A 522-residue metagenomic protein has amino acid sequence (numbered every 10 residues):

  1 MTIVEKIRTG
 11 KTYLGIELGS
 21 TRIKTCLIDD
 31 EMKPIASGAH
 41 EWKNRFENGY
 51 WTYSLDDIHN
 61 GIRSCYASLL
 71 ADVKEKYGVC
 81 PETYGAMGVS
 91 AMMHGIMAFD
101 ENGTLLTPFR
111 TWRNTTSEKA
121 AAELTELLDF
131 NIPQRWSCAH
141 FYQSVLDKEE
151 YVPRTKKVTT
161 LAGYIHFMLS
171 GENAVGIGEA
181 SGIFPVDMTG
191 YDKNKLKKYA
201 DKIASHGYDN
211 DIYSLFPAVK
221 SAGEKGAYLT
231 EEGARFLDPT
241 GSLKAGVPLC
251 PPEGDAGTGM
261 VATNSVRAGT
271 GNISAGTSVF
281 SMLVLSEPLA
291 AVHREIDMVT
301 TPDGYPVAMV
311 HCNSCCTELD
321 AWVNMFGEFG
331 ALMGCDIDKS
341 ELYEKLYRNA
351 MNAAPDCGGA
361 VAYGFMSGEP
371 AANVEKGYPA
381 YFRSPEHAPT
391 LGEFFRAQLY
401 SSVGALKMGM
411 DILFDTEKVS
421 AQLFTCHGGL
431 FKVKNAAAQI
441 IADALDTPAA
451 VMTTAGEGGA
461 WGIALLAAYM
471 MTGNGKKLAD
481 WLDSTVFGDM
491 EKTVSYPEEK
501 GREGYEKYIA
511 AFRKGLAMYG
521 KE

Functional and structural regions predicted by a protein language model:
M1-H40, R45-F46, D56, S64 (+6 more regions): Glycine/Thr-rich phosphate-binding loops that ligate phosphate moieties of nucleotide and other phosphorylated ligands
M1-T9, E75-G78, H140-L146, E231-G241 (+1 more regions): Conserved phosphate-binding catalytic cores of ATP/NTP-utilizing and phosphoryl-transfer enzymes
L18-S20, D129-E253, Y363-S367, F395 (+1 more regions): Gly/Ser/Thr-rich active-site cleft segment
I28-D29, M97-D100, S144-L146, S170 (+3 more regions): Short beta-strand-to-turn element immediately C-terminal to the catalytic PLP-Schiff-base lysine in fold type I
S64-Y84, K148-V152, K195, Y199-I212 (+2 more regions): Phosphate/pyrophosphate-binding loops at sites that engage ATP/ADP/AMP, CoA/4′-phosphopantetheine, polyphosphate
E123, H140-D147, Y164, M168 (+7 more regions): Alpha-helical scaffold segments in soluble metabolic enzymes
E126-A139, T270-N272, A468-T485: A polyampholytic, Gly/Pro-enriched intrinsically disordered region
